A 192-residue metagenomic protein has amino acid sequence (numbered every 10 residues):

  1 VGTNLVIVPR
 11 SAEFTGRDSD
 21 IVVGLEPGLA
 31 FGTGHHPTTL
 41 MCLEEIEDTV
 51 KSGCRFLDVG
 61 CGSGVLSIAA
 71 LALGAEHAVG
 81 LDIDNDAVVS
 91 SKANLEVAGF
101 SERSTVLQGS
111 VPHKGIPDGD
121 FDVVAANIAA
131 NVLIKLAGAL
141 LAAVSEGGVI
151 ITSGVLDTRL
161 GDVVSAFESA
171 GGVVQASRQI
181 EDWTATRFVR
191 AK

Functional and structural regions predicted by a protein language model:
V1-G32: Non-catalytic substrate-recognition/targeting regions of SAM-dependent transferases
V6, V22-E26, M41, D82 (+2 more regions): Conserved beta-strand segments that form the floor/walls of ligand-binding pockets within enzyme and binding domains
S11, A191-K192: Short loop segments at secondary-structure junctions
A12, L43-E47, L141: Generic structural signal for well-ordered alpha-helical scaffold segments
A12-V22, V50-S52, H113-D118: Short, glycine- and charge-enriched coil/turn segments that flank and shape catalytic ligand pockets
L29, T33-V111, D120: Conserved SAM/SAH cofactor-binding pocket of Class I
T49, I83-A191: S-adenosylmethionine
